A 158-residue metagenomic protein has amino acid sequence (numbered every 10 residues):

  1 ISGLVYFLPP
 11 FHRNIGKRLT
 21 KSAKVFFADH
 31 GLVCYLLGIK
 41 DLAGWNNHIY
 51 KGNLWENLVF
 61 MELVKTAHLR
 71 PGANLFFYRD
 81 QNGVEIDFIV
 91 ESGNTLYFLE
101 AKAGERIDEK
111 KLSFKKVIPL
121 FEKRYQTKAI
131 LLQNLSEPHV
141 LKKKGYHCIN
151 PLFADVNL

Functional and structural regions predicted by a protein language model:
I1-L96: Accessory nucleic acid-recognition modules appended to NTPase machines
Y35, D108-E109, P138-K142: Switch/connector loops and helix/strand junctions flanking conserved nucleotide-binding motifs in nucleotide-processing
H68-R70, K116-Q126: Arginine/glycine-rich "motif VI" loop of SF2 helicases in the C-terminal RecA-like domain
N74, K128, G145-H147: Conserved beta-strand segments of alpha/beta enzyme cores
G83-V84, K110-I118: A short, acidic, amphipathic alpha-helical segment used as a generic capping/interface helix at domain edges
A101-E109: Short beta-strand-loop-alpha-helix junction that forms the active-site gateway of nucleic-acid-processing nucleases
T127-Q133: Short, hydrophobic beta-strand segments that form beta-sheet elements in well-ordered domains
L135-L158: Domain-level recognition of nuclease-like catalytic cores that cleave nucleotide substrates
